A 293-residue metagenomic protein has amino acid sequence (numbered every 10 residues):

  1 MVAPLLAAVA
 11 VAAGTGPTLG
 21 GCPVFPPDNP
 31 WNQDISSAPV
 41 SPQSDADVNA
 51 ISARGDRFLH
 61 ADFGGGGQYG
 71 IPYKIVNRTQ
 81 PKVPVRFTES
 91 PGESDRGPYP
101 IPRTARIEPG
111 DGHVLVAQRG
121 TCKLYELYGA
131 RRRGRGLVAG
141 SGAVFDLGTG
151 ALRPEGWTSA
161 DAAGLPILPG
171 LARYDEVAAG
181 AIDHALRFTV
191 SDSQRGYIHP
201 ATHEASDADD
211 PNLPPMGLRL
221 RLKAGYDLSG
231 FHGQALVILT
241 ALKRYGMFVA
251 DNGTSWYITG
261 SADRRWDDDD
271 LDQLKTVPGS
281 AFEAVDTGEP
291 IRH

Functional and structural regions predicted by a protein language model:
M1-A12: Secretory targeting and sorting signals
A13-H293: Short, surface-exposed polybasic-aromatic patches that bind anionic ligands, especially phosphate groups
